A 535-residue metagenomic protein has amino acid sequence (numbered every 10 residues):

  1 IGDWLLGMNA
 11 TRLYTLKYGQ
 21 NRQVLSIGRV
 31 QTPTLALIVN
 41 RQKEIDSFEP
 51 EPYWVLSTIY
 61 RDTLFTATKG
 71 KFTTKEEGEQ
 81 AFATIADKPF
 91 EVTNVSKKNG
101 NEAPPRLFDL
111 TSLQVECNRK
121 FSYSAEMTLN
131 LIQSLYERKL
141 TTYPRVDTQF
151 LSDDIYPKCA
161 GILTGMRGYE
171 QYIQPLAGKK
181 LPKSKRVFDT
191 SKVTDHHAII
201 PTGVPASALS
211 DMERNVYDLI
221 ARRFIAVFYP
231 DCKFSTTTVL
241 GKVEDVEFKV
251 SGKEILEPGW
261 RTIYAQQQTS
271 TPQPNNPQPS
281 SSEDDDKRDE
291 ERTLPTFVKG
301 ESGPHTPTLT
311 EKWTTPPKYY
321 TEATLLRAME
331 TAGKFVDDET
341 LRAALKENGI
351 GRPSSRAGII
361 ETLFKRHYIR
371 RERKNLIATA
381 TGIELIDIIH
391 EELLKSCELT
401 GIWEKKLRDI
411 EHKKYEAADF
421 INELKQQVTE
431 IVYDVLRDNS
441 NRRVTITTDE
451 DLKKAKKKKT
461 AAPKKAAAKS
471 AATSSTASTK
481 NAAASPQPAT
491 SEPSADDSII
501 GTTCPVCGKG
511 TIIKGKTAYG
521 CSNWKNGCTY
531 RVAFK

Functional and structural regions predicted by a protein language model:
I1-N99, V193-K249, E254, P258: Phosphate-backbone binding and catalysis cores of DNA-processing enzymes
N21-V24, K97-R106, V115-F121, P144-S152 (+2 more regions): Conserved short loop/turn motifs at secondary-structure junctions
P33-T34, S112, N130, L219 (+1 more regions): Short amphipathic alpha-helical face segments that pack within enzyme cores and frequently flank/anchor catalytic
S47, A125-E126, D147-K535: Basic, low-complexity terminal or inter-domain segments flanking catalytic cores
F48-F65, E91-L131, T321, L341: C-terminal accessory/connector segments of nucleic-acid motor ATPases
D87-A103, T306-T315: Positively charged, polyanion-binding regions of nucleic-acid-associated proteins
R138-P144: Secretory-pathway/luminal and periplasmic proteins that interact with or process carbohydrate-rich
